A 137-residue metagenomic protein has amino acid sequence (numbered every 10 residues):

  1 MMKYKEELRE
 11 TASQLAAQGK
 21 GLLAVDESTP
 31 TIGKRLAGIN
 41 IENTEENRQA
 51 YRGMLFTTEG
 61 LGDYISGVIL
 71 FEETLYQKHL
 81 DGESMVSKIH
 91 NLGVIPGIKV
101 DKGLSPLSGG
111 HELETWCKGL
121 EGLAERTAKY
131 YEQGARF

Functional and structural regions predicted by a protein language model:
M1-A135: Alpha/beta catalytic barrel-like cores
